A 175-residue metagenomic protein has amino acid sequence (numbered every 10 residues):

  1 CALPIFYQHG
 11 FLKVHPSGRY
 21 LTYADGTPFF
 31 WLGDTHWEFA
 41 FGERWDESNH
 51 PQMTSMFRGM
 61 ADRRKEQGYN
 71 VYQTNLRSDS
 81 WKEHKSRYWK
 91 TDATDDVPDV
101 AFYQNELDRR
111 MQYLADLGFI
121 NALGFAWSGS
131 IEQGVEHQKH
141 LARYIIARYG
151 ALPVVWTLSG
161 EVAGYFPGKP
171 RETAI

Functional and structural regions predicted by a protein language model:
F6-K13: An acidic, Gly/Ser/Thr/Pro-rich helix-cap/linker signature
V14-I175: Active-site mouth of glycoside hydrolases
